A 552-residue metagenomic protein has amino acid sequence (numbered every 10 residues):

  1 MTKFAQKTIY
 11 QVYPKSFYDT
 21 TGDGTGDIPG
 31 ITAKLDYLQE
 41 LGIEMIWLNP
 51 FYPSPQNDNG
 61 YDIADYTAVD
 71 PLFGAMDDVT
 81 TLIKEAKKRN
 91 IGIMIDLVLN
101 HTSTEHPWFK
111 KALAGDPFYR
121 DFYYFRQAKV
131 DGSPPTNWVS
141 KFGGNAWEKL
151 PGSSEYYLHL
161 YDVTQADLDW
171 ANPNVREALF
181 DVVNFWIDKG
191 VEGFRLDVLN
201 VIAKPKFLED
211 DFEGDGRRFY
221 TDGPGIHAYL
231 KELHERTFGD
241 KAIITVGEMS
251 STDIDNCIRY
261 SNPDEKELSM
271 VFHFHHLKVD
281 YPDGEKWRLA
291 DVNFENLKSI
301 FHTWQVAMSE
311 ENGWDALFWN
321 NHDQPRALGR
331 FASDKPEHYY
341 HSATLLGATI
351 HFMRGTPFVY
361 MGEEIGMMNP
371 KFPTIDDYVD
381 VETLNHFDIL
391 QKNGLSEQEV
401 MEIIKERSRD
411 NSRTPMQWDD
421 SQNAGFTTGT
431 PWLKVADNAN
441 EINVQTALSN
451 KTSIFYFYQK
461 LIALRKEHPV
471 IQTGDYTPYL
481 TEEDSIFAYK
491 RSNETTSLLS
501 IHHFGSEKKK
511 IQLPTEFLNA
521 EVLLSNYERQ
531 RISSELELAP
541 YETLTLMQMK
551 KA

Functional and structural regions predicted by a protein language model:
T2-N184, D188, V201-D253, P263 (+1 more regions): Acidic/aromatic-lined carbohydrate-recognition and catalytic surfaces of CAZymes acting on diverse glycans
F4-A5, A228-I244, S251, R259-H273 (+6 more regions): Loop/helix patches that line or flank the sugar-binding groove of alpha-linked glycan CAZymes
T21, S54-D58, H101-W108, I202-P205 (+6 more regions): Short catalytic/ligand-binding loop motif for oxyanion handling, primarily in non-cytosolic enzymes, centered on
I46, F194-L196: Hydrophobic residues within beta-strands of alpha/beta enzymes
K508-N526: Beta-strand-rich binding/interaction modules
S533-A552: C-terminal beta-strand-rich structural cap/linker in extracellular carbohydrate-active enzymes
